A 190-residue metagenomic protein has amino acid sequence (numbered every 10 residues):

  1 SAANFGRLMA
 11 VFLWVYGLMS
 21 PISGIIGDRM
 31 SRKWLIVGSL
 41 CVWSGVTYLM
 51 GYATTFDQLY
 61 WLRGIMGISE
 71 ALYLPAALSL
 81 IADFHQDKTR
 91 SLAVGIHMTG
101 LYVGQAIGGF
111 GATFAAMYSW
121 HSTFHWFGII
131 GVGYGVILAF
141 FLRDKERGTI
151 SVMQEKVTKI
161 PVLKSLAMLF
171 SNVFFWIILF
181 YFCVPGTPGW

Functional and structural regions predicted by a protein language model:
S1-G17: Extracellular/periplasmic helix-loop-helix junction of adjacent transmembrane segments in MFS-like secondary
L13-P21, Q105-A106: Residue-level signature of mid-helix packing/kink "hotspots" within the transmembrane helices of 12-pass Major
L18-T54: Conserved MFS/SLC helix-loop-helix module at the cytosolic interface between two early adjacent transmembrane helices
T55-R63, I177-I178: Short hydrophobic/alpha-helical segments at membrane-entry points of transmembrane helices in Major Facilitator
L62-L101: Cytoplasmic helix-loop-helix junction between adjacent transmembrane helices in 12-TM secondary transporters
H97, L101-R143: Helix-loop-helix hairpin linking two adjacent transmembrane segments in secondary transporters
R143-K164: Flexible cytoplasmic inter-helical loops of multi-pass small-molecule transporters
V173-W190: Extracytoplasmic gate region of multi-pass secondary transporters
